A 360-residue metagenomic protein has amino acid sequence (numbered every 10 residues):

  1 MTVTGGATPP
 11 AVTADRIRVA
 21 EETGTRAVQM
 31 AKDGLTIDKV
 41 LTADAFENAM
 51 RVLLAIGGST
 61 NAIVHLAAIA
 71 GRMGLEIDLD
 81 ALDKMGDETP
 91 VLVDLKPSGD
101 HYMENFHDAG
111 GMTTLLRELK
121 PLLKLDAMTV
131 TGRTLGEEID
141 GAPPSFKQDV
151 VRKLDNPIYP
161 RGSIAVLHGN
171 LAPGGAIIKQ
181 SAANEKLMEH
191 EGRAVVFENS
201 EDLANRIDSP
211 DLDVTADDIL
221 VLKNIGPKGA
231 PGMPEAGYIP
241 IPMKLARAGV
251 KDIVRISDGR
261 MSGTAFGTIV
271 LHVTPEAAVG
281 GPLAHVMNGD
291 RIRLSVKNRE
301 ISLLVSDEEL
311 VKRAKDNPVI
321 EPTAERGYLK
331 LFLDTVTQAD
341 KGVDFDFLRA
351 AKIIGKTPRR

Functional and structural regions predicted by a protein language model:
M1-E276, G281-R360: Catalytic or ion-coupling anion/metal-binding cores of large enzyme and transporter domains
